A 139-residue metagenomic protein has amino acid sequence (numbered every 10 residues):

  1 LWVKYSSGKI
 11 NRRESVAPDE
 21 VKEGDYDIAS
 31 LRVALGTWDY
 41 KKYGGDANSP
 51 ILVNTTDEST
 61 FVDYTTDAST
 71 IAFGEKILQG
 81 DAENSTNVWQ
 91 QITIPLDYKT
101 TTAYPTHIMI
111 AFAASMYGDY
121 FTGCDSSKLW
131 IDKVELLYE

Functional and structural regions predicted by a protein language model:
W2-G8, S15-K22, G36: Solvent-exposed strand-to-loop "edge" motifs in beta-rich extracellular domains
W2-V3, G24, A47-S49, N54 (+1 more regions): Polar low-complexity intrinsically disordered regions
S6-G8, W38-Y40, K99, S115-Y117: Short coil/turn motifs at secondary-structure junctions
I10-R12, F121: Outer-membrane beta-barrel proteins
R12-S15, G44-D46: Short, solvent-exposed loop/turn and secondary-structure capping segments
E20-E23, I28-R32, G80, N84-K128 (+1 more regions): Extracellular beta-strand ligand-recognition surfaces/modules
A34-W38, L137: Predominantly extracellular/luminal cell-surface or secreted proteins
W38-Y104, C124: Extracellular carbohydrate recognition and processing domains and analogous Trp-centered ligand-binding platforms
